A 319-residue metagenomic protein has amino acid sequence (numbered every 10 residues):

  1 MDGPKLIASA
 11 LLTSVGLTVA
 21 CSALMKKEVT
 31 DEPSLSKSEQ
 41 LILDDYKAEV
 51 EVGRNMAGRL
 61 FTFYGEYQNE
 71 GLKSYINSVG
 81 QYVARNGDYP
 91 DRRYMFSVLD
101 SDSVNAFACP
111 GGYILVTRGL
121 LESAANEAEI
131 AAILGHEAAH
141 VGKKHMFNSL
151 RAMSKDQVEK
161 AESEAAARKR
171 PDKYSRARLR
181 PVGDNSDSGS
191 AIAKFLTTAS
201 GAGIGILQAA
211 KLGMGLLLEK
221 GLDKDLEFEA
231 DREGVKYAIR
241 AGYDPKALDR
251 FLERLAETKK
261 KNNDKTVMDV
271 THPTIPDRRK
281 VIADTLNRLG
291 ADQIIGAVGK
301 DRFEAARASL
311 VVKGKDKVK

Functional and structural regions predicted by a protein language model:
G3-S9, S14, A20-G58, R85-N105 (+4 more regions): C-terminal capping/extension segments of zinc metalloprotease domains
Q68-Y82, Y94-S101, K155-K160, E253-T258: Acidic helix-start/capping segments at beta-turn-to-alpha-helix junctions
S103-E127, A138-K144: Active-site scaffold of zinc-dependent metalloenzymes
N126-A132, Q208: Alpha-helical scaffolds flanking conserved acidic
A128-E129, A138-S154, Y243: Catalytic Zn2+-binding segment of zinc metalloproteases
F147, E164, R232: Exposed acidic/Ser/Thr-rich ligand/metal-binding surfaces
M153-G205: Post-HExxH zinc-binding segment in Zn-dependent metallohydrolases
G205-G213: Selective recognition of hydrophobic, aromatic-rich stretches within alpha-helical transmembrane segments of polytopic
